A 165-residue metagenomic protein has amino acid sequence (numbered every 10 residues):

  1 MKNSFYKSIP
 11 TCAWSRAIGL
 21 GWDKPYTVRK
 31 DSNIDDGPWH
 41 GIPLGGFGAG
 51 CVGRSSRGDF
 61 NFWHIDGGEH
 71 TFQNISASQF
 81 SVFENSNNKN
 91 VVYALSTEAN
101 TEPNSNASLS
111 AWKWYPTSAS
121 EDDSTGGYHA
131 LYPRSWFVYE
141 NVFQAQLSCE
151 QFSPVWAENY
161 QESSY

Functional and structural regions predicted by a protein language model:
M1-L109: Beta-strand-rich N-terminal accessory domains
T101-Y165: Extended, loop-rich substrate-binding clefts of extracytoplasmic carbohydrate-active enzymes
